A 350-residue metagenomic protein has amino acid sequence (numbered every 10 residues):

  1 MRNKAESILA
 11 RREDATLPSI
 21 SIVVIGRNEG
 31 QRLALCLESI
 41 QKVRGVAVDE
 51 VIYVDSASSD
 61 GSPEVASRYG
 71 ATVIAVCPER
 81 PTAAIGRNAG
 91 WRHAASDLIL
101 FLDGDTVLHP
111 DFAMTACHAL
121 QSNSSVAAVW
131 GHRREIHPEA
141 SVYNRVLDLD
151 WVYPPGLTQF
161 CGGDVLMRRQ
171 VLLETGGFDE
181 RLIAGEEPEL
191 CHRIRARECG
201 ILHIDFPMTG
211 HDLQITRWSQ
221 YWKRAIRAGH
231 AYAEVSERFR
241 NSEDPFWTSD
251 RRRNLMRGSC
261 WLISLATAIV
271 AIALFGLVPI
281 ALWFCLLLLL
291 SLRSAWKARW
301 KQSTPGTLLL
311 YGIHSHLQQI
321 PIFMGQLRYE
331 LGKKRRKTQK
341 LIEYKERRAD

Functional and structural regions predicted by a protein language model:
E38-V48: Short, acidic, metal-binding catalytic loop of nucleotide-sugar glycosyltransferases
S39, D55-P63, T106: A conserved acidic beta->alpha catalytic loop
C77-A94, Q159, G163: Glycine-rich, basic loop-to-helix element that forms the pyrophosphate-binding segment of sugar-nucleotide handling
I99: Short aromatic/hydrophobic "clamp" motif used to bind/position activated sugar donors
V107-V142, D212: Conserved donor NDP-sugar-binding/catalytic core segment of glycosyltransferases
R134-I136, D150-E174, I183, E189 (+1 more regions): A recurrent flexible, glycine/aromatic-enriched loop bordering the glycosyltransferase active site that acts as
R181, P188-F246: Catalytic donor/gating beta->alpha subdomain of glycosyltransferases that bind UDP-sugars
S259-K333: Membrane-embedded multi-pass helical conduit in multi-pass membrane proteins, especially envelope-biosynthetic
